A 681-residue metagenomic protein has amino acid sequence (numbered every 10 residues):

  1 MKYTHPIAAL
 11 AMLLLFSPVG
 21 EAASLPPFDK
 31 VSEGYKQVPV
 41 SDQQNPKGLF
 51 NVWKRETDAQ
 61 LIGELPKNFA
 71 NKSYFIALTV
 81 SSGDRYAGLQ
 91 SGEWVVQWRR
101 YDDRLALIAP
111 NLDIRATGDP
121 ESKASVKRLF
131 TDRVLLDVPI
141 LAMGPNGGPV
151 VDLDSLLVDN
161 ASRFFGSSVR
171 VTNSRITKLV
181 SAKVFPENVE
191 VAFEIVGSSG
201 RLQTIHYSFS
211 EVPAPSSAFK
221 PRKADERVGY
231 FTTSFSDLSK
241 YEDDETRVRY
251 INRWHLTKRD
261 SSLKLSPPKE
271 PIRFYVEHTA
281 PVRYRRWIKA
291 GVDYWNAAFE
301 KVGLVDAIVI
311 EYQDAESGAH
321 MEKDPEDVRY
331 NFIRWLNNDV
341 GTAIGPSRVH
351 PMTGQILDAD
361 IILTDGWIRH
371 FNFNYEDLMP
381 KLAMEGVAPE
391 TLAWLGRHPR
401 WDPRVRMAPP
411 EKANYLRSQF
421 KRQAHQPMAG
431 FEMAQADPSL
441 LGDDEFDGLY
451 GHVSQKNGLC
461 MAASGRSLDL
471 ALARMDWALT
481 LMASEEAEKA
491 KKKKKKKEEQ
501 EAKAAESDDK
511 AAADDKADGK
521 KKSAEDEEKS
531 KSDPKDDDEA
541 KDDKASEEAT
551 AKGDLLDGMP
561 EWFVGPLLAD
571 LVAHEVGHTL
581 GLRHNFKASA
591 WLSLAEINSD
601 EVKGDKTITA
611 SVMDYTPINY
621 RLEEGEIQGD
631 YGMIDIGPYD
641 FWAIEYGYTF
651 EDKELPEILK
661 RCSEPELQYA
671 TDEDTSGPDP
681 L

Functional and structural regions predicted by a protein language model:
M1-A8: Bacterial N-terminal signal peptides that target proteins for export
A8-S17: Bacterial N-terminal signal peptides
P18-A22: Sec/Tat signal peptide C-region and signal peptidase I cleavage site
A23-A280, A298, V302, Q313-A505 (+3 more regions): Auxiliary tRNA-acceptor-end handling modules of aminoacyl-tRNA synthetases
A290-N296, G354, D570-N585: Active-site recognition of the HExxH zinc-binding catalytic motif
K301-E316, H584-A595: Short, glycine/acidic-rich hinge or "gate" loops at secondary-structure transitions that mediate conformational
E445-G448, K456-L459, M475-M482, E486 (+5 more regions): Conserved catalytic/binding loops enriched for acidic/polar residues
W562-D570: Active-site alpha-helix of zinc metalloproteases
